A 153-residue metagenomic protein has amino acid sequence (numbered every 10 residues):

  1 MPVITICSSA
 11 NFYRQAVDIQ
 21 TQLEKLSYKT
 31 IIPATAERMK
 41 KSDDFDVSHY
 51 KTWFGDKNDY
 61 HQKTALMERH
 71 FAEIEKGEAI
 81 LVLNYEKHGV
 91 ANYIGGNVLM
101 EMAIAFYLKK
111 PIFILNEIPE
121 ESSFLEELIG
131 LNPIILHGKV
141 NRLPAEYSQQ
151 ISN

Functional and structural regions predicted by a protein language model:
M1-N153: Conserved catalytic or regulatory cores that recognize and/or transform ribose-phosphate-containing ligands
